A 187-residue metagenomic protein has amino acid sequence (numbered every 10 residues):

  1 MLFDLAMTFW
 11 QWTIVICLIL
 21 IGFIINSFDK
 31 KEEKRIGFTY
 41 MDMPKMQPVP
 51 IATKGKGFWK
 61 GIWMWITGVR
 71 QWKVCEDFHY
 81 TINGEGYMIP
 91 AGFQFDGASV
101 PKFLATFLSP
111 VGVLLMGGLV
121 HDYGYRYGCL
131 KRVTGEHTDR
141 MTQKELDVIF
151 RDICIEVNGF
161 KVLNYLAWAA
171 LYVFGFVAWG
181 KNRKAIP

Functional and structural regions predicted by a protein language model:
L2-P187: Extended terminal accessory/targeting regions
